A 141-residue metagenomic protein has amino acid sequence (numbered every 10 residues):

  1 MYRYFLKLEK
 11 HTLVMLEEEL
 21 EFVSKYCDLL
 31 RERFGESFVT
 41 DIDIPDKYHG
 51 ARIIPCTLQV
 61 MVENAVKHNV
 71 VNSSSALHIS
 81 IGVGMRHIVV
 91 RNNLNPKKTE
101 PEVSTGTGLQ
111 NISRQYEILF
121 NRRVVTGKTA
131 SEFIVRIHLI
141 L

Functional and structural regions predicted by a protein language model:
M1-H138: Two-component histidine phosphotransfer core
